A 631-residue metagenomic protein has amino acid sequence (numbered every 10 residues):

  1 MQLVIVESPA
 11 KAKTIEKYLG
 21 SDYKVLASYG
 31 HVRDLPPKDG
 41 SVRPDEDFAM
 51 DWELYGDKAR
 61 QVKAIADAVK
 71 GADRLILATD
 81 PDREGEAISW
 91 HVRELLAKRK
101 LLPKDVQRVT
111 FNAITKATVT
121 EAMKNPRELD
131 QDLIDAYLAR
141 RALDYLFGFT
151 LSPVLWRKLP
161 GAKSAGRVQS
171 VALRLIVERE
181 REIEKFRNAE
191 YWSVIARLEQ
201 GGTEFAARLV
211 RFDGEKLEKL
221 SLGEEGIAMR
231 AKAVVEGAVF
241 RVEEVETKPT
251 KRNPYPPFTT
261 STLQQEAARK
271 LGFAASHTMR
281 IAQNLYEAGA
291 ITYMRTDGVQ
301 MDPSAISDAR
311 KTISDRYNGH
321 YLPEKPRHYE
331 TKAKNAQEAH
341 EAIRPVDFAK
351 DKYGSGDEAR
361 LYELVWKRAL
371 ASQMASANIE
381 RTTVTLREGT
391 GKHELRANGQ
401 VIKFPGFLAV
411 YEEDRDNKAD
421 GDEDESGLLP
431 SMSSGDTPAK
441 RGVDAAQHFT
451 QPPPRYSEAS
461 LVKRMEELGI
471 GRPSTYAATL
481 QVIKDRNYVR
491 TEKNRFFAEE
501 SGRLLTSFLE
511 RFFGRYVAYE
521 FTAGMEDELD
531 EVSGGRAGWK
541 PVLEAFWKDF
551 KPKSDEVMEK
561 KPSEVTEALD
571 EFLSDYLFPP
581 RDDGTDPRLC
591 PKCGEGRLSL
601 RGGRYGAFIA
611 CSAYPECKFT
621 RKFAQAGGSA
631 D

Functional and structural regions predicted by a protein language model:
M1, D80-D82, L159-S164, T247-P256 (+3 more regions): Conserved short loop/turn motifs at secondary-structure junctions
M1-R141, R415-D416: Intrinsically disordered, low-complexity regulatory segments
Q2-L3, T14, Y23, S152 (+6 more regions): Basic, low-complexity terminal or inter-domain segments flanking catalytic cores
E53-L75, L175-I176, E266-A267, L361-L370 (+2 more regions): Phosphate-interacting basic helix/loop segments used at nucleotide- and nucleic-acid interfaces
I114-A196, T247-K248: C-terminal or mid-to-C-terminal helical accessory/interaction module adjacent to the motor/catalytic core
F186-L209, R241-I281, G289: C-terminal accessory/connector segments of nucleic-acid motor ATPases
K216-P257, D436: Metal- or metallocofactor-binding catalytic centers and their adjacent structured scaffolds across diverse enzyme
